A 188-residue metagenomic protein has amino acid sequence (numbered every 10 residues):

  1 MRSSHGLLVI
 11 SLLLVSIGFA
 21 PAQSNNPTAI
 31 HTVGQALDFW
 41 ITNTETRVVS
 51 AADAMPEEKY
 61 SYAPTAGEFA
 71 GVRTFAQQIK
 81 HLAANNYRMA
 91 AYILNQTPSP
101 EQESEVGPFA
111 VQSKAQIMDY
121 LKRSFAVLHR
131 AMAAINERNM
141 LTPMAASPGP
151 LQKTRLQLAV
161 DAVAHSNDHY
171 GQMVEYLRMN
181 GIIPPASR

Functional and structural regions predicted by a protein language model:
M1-H5: Positively charged n-region of N-terminal signal peptides that target proteins for export
L8-G18: Bacterial N-terminal signal peptides
F19-S24: Boundary at the C-terminal end of the N-terminal hydrophobic targeting segment
T28-V33, S113: Electrostatic cytochrome c docking/interface patches
G34, D38-T42, T46-V49, S61-E105 (+1 more regions): Short, contiguous alpha-helical
R47, A51-A52, V127, A131: Well-ordered alpha-helical scaffold segments within catalytic/enzyme domains
P56-Y60: Short, solvent-exposed secondary-structure junction/capping segments
F109-A146, T154-S166: Acidic/histidine-rich alpha-helical segments that form the ligand environment of transition-metal centers
